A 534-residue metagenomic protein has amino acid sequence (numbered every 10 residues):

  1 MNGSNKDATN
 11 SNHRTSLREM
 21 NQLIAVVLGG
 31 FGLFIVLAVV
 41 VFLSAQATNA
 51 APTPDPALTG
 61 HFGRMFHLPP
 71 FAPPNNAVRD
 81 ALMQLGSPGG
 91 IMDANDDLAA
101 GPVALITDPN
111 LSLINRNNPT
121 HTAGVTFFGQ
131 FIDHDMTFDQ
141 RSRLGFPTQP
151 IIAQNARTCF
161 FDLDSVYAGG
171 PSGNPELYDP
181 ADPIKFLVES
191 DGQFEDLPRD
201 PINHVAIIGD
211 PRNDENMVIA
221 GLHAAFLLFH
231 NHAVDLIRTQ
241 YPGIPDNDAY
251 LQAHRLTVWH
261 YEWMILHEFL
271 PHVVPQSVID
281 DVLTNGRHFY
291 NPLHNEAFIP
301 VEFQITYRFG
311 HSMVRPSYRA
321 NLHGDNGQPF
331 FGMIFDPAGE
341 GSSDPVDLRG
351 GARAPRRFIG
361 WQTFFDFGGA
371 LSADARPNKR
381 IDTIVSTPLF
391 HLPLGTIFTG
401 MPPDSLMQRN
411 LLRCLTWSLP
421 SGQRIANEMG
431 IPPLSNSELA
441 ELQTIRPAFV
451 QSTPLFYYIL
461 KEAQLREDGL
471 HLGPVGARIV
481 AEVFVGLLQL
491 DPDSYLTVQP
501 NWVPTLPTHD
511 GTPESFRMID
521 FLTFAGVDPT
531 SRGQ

Functional and structural regions predicted by a protein language model:
M1-I24: N-terminal secretory signal peptides that target proteins for export/translocation
L23-V36, S44-R212, N216-M217, D235-Q534: Terminal regions of secretory-pathway proteins
L227-D235: Active-site nucleophile-adjacent alpha helix/oxyanion-hole segment immediately C-terminal to the catalytic cysteine
